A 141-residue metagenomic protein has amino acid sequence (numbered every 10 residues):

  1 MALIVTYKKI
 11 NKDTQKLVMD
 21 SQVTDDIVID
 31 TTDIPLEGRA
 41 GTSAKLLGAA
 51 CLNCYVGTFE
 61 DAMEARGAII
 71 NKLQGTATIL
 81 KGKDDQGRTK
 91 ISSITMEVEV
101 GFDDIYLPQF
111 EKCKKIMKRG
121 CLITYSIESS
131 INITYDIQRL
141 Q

Functional and structural regions predicted by a protein language model:
M1-A50, G57-Q141: Extended beta-strand/beta-hairpin segments
